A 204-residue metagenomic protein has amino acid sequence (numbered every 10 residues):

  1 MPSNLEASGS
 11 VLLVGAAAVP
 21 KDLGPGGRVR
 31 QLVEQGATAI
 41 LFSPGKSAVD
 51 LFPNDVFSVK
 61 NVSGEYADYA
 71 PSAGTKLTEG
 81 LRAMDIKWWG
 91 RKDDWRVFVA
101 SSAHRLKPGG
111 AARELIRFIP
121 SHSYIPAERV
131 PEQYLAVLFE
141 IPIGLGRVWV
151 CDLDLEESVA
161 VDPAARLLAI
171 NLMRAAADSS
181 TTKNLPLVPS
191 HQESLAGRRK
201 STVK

Functional and structural regions predicted by a protein language model:
M1-K21: A short, well-structured beta->alpha microelement
M1-P2, P25-G27, A136: A generic local structural motif
N4, R30-L32, A103-P108, F139-P142: A general structural signal for short secondary-structure junctions and capping/turn motifs
S8-S10, Q35-T38, G146: Loop/turn elements at helix/coil->beta-strand transitions in domains of secreted/extracellular proteins
L12-L13, A39-I40, L138: Hydrophobic beta-strand residues in large extracellular and virion-surface proteins
A18-A103, C151, V161-A164, L168-I170 (+1 more regions): A glycine-rich, often tryptophan-bearing local segment used as a flexible ligand/cofactor-contacting loop or short
S58-G64, K76-G90, K107-R113, R117-K204: Extracellular ligand-binding/catalytic regions of CAZymes and related secreted enzymes and adhesion modules
